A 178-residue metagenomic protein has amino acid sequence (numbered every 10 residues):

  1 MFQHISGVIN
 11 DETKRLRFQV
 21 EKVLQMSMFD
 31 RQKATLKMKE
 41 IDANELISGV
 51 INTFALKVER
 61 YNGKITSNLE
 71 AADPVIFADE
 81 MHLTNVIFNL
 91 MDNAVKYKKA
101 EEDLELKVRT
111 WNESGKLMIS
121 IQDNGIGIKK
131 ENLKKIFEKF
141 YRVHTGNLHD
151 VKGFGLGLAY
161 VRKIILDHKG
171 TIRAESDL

Functional and structural regions predicted by a protein language model:
D11-L16: Short alpha-helical segment of the dimerization/phosphotransfer core of two-component systems
R31-L36, V75-A78: Conserved micro-motifs of the catalytic ATP-binding
K37-D42, E59, K64-P74: Conserved catalytic submotifs in the C-terminal HATPase_c
A94-V95: Short helix-loop "hinge" at the ATP-lid/N-box region of the Bergerat-fold HATPase_c
D103-G115: Short beta-strand/loop element within the Bergerat-fold HATPase_c
I128-F140: Short conserved segment of the HATPase_c
